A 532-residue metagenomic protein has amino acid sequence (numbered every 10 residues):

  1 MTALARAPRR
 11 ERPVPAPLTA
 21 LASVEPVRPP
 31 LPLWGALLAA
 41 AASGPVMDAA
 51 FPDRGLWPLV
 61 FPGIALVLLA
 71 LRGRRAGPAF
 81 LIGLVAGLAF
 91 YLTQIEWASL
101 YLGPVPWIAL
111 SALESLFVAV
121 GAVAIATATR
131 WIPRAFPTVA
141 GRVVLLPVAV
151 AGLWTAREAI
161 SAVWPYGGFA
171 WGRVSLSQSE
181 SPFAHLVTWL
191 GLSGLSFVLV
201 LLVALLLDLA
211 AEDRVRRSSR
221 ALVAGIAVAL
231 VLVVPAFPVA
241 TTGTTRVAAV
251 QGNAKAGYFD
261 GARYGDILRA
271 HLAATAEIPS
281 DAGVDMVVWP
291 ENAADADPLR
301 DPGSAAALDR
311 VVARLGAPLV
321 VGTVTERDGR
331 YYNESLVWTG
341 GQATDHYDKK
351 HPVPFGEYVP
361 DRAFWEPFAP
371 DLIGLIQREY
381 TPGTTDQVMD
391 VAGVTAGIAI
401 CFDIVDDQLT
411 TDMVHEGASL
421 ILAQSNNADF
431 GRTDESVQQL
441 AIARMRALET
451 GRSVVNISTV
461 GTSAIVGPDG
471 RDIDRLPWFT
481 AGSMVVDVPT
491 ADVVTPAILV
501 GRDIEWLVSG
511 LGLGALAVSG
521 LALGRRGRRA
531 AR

Functional and structural regions predicted by a protein language model:
T2-A236, R432, A443-R446, S458-S463 (+3 more regions): Membrane-embedded alpha-helical bundles of multi-pass enzymes that act on lipidic or dolichyl-linked glycan substrates
F51-L66, A86, F90, Q251-G252 (+3 more regions): Short, conserved active-site loops that position catalytic residues or coordinate cofactors/metal ions across diverse
A98-V105, I132-R134, S161-L190, R310-A313 (+3 more regions): Active-site catalytic loop in hydrolytic enzyme cores
Y101, V105-W107, V118-G121, F136 (+8 more regions): CN hydrolase (nitrilase-like) catalytic-core segments centered on the catalytic cysteine and neighboring Lys/Glu
E114, G261-L268, T433-S436: Flexible, glycine- and charge-enriched loops at secondary-structure boundaries
V234-F355, V388-A392, I398, F402-I404 (+1 more regions): Soluble catalytic regions of membrane-associated enzymes that act on cell-envelope and secretory-pathway components
Y332-S335, G383-D386, V460-G461, A481-S483: Short hydrophobic/aromatic beta-strand or adjacent loop that forms the aromatic wall/cage of a ligand/substrate-binding
R529-R532: Cytoplasmic C-terminal tails of single-pass
